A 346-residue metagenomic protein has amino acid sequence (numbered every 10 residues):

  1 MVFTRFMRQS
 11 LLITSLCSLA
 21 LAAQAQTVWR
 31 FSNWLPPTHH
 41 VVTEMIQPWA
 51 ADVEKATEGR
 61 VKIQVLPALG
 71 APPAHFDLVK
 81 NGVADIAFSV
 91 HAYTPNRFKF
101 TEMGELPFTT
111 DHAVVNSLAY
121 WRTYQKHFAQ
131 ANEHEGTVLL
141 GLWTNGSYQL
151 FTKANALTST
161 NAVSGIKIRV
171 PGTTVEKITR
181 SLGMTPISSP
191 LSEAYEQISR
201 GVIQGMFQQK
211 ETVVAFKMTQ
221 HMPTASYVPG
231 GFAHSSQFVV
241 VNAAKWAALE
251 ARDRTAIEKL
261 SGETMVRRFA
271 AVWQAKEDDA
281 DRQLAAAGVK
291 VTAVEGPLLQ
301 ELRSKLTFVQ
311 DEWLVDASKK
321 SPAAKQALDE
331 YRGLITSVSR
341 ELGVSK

Functional and structural regions predicted by a protein language model:
M1-L12: Bacterial N-terminal signal peptides that target proteins for export
L19-A25: Sec/Tat signal peptide C-region and signal peptidase I cleavage site
Q26-V115, Y124, Q130-K346: N-terminal secretory/targeting leader peptides
Y120: Catalytic cores of large soluble enzymes that bind and process phosphate-bearing ligands
